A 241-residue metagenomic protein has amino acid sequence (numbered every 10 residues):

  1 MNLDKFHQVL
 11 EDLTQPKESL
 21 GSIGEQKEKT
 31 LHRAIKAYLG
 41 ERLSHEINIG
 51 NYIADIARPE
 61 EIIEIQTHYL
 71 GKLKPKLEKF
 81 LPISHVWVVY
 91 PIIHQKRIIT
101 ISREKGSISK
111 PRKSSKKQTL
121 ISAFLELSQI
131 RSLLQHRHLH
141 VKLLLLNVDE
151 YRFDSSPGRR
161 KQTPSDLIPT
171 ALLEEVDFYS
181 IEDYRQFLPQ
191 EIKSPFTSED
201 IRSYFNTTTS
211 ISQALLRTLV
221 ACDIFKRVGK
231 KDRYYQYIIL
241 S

Functional and structural regions predicted by a protein language model:
M1-I53: Acidic-basic catalytic patches of nuclease active cores, encompassing PD-(D/E)XK and other metal-cofactor nuclease
I35, A54-Y69, L73, F80: Conserved catalytic cores of phosphodiester-cleaving nucleases, focusing on short active-site segments
Q66-Y69, L73, L81-H140: Eukaryotic partner-binding/assembly regions in large regulatory complexes
I108-Y179: Long, low-complexity, charged/polar intrinsically disordered regions in eukaryotic proteins
I192-Y204: Short acidic, hydrophobic short linear motifs in intrinsically disordered regions
T207-V220: Short amphipathic alpha-helical interaction segments
V220-K231: A short, conserved structural fragment
K230-S241: Short, cationic-aromatic polyanion-contact patches
